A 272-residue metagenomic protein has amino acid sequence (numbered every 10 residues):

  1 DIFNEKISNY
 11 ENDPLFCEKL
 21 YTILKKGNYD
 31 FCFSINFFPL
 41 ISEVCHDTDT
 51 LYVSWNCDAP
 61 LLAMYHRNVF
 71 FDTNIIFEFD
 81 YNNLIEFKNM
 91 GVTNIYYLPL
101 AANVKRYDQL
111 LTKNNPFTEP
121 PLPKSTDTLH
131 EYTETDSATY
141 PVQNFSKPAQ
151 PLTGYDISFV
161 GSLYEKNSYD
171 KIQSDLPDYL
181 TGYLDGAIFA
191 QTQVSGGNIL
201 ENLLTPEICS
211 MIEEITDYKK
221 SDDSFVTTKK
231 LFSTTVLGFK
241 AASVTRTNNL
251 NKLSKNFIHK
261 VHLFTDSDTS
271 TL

Functional and structural regions predicted by a protein language model:
I2-F87, R106-Q109, N114-F117, D136 (+2 more regions): Extended catalytic core of nucleotide-activated donor transferases of GT-like folds
P39, P121, T128, P141-N144: Short, low-complexity interaction segments enriched in Ser/Thr/Pro/Gly
S54-A59, T139, A242-N249: Residue-level signal for functionally critical sites in structured catalytic/ligand-binding pockets
M90-N94, P99-F117, F145-L272: Nucleotide-sugar donor-binding catalytic core of glycosyltransferases
P123, T135-Y140: Intrinsically disordered, low-complexity, compositionally biased regions/tails
